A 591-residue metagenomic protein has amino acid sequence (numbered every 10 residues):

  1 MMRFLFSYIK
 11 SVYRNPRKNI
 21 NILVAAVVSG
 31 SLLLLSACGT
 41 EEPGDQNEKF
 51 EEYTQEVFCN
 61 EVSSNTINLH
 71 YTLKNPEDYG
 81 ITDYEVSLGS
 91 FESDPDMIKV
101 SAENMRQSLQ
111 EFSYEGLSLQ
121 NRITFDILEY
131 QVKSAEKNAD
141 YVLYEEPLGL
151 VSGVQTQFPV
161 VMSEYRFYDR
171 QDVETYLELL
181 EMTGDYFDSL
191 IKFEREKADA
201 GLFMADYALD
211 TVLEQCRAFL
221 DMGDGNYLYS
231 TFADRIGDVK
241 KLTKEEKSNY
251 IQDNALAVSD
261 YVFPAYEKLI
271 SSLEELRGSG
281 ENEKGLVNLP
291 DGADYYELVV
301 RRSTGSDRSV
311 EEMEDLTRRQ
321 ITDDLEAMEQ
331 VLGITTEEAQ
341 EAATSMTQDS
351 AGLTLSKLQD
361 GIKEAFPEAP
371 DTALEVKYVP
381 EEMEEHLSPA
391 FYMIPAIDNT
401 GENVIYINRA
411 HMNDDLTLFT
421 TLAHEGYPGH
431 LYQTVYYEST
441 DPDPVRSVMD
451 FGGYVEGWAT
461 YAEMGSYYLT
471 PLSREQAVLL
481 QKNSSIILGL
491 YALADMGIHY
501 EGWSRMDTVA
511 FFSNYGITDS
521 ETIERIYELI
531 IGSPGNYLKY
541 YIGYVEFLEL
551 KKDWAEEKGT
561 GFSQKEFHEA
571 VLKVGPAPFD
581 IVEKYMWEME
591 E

Functional and structural regions predicted by a protein language model:
M1-M2: Methionine residue identity
L5, I9-V24: Bacterial N-terminal signal peptides that target proteins for export
V27-G30: Hydrophobic alpha-helical transmembrane signal-anchor segments
L34-A37: C-terminal motif of bacterial Sec signal peptides marking the signal peptidase cleavage site
G39-E591: N-terminal maturation segment of proteins
